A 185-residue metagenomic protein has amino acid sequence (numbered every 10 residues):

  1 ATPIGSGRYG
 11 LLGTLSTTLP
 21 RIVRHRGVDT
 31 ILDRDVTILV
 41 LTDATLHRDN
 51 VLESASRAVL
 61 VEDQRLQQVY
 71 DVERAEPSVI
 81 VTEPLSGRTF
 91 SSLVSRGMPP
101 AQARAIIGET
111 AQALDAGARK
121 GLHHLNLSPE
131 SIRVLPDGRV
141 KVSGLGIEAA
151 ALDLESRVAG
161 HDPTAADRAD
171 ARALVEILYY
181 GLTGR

Functional and structural regions predicted by a protein language model:
G13-L19: Protein kinase glycine-rich loop
V28-D35: Conserved N-lobe loop of protein kinases adjacent to the ATP-binding glycine-rich P-loop
T42-L60: AlphaC helix of the eukaryotic protein kinase fold
Q68-S78: Short beta-strand micro-motifs within the conserved protein kinase catalytic domain, predominantly in the N-lobe
E76-T89, G97: Conserved short submotifs of the Hanks-type protein kinase catalytic core that shape the nucleotide-binding pocket
I106-I107: Activation segment signature within eukaryotic-like protein kinase domains
A111-L122: Protein kinase catalytic-loop region centered on the HRD/HxD motif
K141-R185: C-lobe/activation-segment region of protein kinase-like
